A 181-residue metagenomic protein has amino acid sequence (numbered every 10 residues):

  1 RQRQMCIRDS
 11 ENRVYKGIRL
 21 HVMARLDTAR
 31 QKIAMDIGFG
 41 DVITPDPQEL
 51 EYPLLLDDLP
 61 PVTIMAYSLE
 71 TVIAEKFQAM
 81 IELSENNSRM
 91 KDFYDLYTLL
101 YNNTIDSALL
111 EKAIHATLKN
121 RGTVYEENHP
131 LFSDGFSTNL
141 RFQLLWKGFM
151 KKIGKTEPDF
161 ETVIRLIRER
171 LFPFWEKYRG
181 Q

Functional and structural regions predicted by a protein language model:
Q2-I7: Short, small-residue-biased leader/transition segments that mark boundaries at the very start of proteins
R8-N120, Q143-M150, G154-Q181: Catalytic cores of NTP-dependent nucleotidyl/adenyl transfer enzymes across multiple folds
A113-S137: A C-terminal functional module that forms or caps the active site or interfaces directly with catalytic machinery
F132-G148: PAPS-dependent sulfotransferase catalytic core
